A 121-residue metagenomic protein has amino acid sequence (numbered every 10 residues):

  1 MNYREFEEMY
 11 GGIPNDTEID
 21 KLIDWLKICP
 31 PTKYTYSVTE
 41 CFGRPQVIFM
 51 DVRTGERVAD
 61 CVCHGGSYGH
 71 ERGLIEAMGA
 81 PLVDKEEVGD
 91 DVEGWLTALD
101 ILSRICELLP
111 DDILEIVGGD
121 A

Functional and structural regions predicted by a protein language model:
M1-E5, L114-A121: Short intrinsically disordered terminal tails
N2-R53, E71, E87: Negatively charged, low-complexity tracts enriched in Asp/Glu with abundant Ser/Thr
G12-N15, D91-A98, C106: Intrinsic-disorder-associated interaction segments
L26-P30, C106-D112: Short, flexible helical or helix-coil boundary motifs
I28, E40, D60-V62, I105: The N-terminal extracellular segments of secreted preproproteins, especially immediately downstream of signal
P45, V62, I113: Extended, alpha-helix-rich binding/interface surfaces that flank or overlap catalytic cores and mediate recognition
R57-D100: Intrinsically disordered, low-complexity regulatory segments enriched in Ser/Thr/Pro and charged residues
D100, D112-E115: Generic short N-terminal amphipathic or hydrophobic helices
